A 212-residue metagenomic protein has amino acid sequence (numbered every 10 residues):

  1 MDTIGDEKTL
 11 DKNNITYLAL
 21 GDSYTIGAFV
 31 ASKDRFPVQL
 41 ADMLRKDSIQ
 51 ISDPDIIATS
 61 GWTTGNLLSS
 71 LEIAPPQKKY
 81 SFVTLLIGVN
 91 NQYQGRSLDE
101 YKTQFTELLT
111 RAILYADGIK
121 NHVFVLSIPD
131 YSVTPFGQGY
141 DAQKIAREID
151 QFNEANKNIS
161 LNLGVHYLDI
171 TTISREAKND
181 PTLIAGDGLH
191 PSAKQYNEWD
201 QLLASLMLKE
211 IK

Functional and structural regions predicted by a protein language model:
D2-S60, S70-K78: Serine-esterase "nucleophile elbow" of acetyl-processing enzymes
T25-I26, G61, N91, D130: Active-site micro-motifs of SAM-dependent methyltransferase domains
A28-F29, D55-T63, D99, Y140 (+1 more regions): Acidic/histidine-rich helix-loop elements that form or flank divalent-metal/phosphate-binding sites at the catalytic
N66: Active-site-proximal substrate-binding core of FAD-dependent oxidoreductases
S69-K212: Alpha-helical cap/lid subdomain in secreted, periplasmic, or secretory-pathway luminal O-acyl-processing enzymes
